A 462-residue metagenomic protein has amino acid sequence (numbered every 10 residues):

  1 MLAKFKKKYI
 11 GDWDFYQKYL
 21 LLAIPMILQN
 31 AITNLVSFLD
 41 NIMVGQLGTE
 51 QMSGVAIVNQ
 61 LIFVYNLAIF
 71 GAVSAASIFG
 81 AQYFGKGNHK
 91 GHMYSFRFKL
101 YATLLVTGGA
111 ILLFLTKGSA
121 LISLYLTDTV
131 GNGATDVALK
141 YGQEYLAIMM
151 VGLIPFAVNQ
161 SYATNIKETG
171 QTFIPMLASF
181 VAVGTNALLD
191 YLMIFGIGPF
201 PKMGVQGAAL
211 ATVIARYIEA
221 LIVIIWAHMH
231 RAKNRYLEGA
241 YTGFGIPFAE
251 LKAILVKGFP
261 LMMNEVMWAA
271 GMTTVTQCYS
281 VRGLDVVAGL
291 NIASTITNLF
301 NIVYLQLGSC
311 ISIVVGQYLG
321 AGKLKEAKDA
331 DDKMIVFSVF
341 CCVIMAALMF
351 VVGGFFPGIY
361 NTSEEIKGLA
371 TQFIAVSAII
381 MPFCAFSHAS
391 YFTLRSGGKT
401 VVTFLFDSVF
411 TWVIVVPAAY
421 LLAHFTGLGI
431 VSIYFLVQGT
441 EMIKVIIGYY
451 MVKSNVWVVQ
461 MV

Functional and structural regions predicted by a protein language model:
M1-A23, G80-G152, F200-G258, V315-I380 (+1 more regions): Short alpha-helical transmembrane segments in multi-pass integral membrane proteins
L21-D40, I148, N159, A182 (+5 more regions): Transmembrane helical elements of multi-pass membrane transporters/channels
I27, A31, L35, L39 (+18 more regions): Generic alpha-helical transmembrane segments of integral inner-membrane proteins, especially permease/transport modules
L28, D40-V44, V55, G80-G85 (+22 more regions): Hydrophobic/aromatic residues within transmembrane alpha-helices of membrane transport systems, especially the TMDs
A31, L35-S53, I122-D136, L192-M203 (+5 more regions): Helix-terminus/linker motif at the lipid-water interface of multi-pass membrane proteins
T49-Q60, G142, L146, A209 (+3 more regions): Small-residue hotspots at the loop-to-helix junctions and early N-terminal turns of transmembrane alpha-helices
M52-L112, F156-P175, V287-G353, C384-F406: Small-residue-rich hydrophobic transmembrane alpha-helices
V73, S77, I148-E168, P175-N186 (+6 more regions): Short runs within selected transmembrane alpha-helices of multi-pass transporters and secretion channels
